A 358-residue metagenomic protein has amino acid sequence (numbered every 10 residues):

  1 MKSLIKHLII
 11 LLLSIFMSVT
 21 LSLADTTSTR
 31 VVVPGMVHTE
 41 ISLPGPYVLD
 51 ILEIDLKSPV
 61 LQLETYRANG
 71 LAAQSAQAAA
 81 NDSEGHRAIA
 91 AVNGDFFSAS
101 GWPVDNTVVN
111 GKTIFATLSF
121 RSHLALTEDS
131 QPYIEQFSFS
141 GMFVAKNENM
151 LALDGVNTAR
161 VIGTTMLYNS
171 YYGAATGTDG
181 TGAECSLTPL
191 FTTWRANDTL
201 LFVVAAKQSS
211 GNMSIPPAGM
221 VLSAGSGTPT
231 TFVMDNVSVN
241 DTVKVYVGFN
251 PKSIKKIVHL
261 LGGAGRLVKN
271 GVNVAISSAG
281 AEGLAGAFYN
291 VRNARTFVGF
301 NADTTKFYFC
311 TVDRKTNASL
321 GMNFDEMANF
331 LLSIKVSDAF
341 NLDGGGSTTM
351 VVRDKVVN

Functional and structural regions predicted by a protein language model:
M1-H7: Positively charged n-region of N-terminal signal peptides that target proteins for export
L4, V19, D25-T26: Intrinsically disordered/low-complexity terminal segments and short unstructured peptides
I9-S18: Bacterial N-terminal signal peptides
L23-N358: Gly/Ser/Thr/Pro-rich low-complexity, intrinsically disordered segments
